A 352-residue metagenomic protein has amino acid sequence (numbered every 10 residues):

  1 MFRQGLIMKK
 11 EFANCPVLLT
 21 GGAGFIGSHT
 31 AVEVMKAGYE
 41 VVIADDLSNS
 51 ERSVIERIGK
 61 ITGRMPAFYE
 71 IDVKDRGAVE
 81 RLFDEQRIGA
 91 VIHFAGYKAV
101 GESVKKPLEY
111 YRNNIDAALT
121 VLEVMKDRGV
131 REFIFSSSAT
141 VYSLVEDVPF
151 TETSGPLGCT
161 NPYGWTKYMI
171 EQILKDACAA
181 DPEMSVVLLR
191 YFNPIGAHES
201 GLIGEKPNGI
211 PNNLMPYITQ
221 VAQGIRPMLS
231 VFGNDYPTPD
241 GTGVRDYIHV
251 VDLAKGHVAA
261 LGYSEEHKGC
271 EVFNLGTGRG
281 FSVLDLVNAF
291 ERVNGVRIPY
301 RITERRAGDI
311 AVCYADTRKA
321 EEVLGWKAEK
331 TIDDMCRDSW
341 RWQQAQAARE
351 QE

Functional and structural regions predicted by a protein language model:
F2-A197: N-terminal Rossmann-like NAD(P)+-binding domain of SDR-like oxidoreductases, especially those catalyzing
L18, K126, E205-I210, G308 (+1 more regions): A general boundary/transition motif marking the beginning of the first structured unit of a protein
G38, G164-W165, G209, T277 (+2 more regions): Residue-level detector of secondary-structure boundary/capping sites
P66-E70, I92-F94, D116-A118, L157-N161 (+6 more regions): Glycine-rich loops and low-complexity Gly/Arg-rich segments that provide flexible linkers or classic glycine-based
Y111, T160-Y168, G204-N212, P216 (+1 more regions): Short-chain dehydrogenase/reductase
G196-H198, D235-Y236: Short, basic/glycine-rich phosphate-binding loops at helix/coil junctions that contact nucleotide phosphates
S200-L202: Catalytic core of nucleotidyl cyclases, primarily class III adenylyl/guanylyl cyclases
L214-E352: C-terminal substrate-binding subdomain of Rossmann-fold SDR/epimerase-dehydratase oxidoreductases
